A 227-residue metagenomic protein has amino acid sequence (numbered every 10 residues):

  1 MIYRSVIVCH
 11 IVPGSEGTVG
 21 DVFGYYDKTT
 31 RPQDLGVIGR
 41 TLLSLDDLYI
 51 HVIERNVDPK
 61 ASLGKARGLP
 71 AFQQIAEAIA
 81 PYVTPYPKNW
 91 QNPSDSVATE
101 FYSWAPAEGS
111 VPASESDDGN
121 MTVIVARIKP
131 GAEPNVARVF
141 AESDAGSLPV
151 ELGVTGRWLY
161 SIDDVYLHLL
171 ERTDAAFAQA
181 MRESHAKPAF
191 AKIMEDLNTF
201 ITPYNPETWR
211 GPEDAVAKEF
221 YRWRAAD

Functional and structural regions predicted by a protein language model:
M1-I50, E54-P188, I201-D227: Short S/T/G/P-rich N-terminal loop/turn motif that feeds into the first structured element of a domain
P188-E195: Accessory, usually C-terminal, subdomains that scaffold auxiliary metal cofactors
